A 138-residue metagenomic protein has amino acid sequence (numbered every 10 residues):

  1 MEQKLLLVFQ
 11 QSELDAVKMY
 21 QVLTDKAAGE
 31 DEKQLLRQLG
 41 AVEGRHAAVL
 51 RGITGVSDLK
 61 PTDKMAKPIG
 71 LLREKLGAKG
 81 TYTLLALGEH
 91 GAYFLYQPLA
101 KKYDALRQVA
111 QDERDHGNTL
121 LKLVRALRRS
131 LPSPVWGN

Functional and structural regions predicted by a protein language model:
M1-N138: Non-heme di-metal
